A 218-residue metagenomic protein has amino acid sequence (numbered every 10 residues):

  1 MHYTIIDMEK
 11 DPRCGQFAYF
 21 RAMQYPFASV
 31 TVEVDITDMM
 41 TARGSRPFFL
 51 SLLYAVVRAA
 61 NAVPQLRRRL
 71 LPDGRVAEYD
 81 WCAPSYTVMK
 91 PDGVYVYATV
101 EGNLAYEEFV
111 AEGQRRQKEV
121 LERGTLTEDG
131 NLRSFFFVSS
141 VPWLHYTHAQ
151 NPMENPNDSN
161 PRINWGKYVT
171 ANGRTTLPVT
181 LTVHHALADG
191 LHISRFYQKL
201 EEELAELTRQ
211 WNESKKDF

Functional and structural regions predicted by a protein language model:
M1-M23, Y79-M89, N151: Short amphipathic alpha-helices and their capping loops
Y3-I6, R21-S51, L66-C82, F136-V138 (+3 more regions): Gly/Ser/Thr-rich phosphate-binding loops and adjoining beta-strand/alpha-helix segments that form adenosine-phosphate
A28-G44, G93-E107, A188: Acyl-group handling in specialized metabolite and lipid biosynthesis
M39-P64, L177-F196: Acyl activation and transfer enzymes in specialized metabolism, enriched for ANL adenylate-forming modules
L66-T99, T125-S134, F218: Small-residue-rich loop/turn and linker elements
K90-Y146: Helical lid/core segments from catalytic subdomains that handle acyl or acyl-like groups
G130-W143, P161-L200: Histidine-centered acyl-transfer/condensation active-site motif and its immediate structural neighborhood
E203-K216: Flexible helix-coil linker/hinge segments at domain or subdomain boundaries
